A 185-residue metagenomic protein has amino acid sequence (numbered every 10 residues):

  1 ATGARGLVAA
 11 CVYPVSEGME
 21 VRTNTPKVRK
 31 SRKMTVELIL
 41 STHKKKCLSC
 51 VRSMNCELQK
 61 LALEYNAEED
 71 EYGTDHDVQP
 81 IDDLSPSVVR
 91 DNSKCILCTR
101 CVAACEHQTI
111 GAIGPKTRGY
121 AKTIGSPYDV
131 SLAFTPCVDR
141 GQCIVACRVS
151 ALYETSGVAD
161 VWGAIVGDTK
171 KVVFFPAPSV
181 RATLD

Functional and structural regions predicted by a protein language model:
T2-D139, L152-A164, D168-K171, F175: Fe-S ferredoxin-like electron-transfer domains and their immediately adjacent linker/connector regions across
S179-D185: Conserved radical SAM core fold
